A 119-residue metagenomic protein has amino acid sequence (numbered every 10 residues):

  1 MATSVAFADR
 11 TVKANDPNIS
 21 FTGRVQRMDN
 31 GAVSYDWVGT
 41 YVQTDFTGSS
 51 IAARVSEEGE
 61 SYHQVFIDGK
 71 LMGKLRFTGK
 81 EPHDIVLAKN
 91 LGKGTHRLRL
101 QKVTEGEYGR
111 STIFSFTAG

Functional and structural regions predicted by a protein language model:
M1-A2: Bacterial N-terminal signal peptides
V5-G119: N-terminal secretory targeting modules
